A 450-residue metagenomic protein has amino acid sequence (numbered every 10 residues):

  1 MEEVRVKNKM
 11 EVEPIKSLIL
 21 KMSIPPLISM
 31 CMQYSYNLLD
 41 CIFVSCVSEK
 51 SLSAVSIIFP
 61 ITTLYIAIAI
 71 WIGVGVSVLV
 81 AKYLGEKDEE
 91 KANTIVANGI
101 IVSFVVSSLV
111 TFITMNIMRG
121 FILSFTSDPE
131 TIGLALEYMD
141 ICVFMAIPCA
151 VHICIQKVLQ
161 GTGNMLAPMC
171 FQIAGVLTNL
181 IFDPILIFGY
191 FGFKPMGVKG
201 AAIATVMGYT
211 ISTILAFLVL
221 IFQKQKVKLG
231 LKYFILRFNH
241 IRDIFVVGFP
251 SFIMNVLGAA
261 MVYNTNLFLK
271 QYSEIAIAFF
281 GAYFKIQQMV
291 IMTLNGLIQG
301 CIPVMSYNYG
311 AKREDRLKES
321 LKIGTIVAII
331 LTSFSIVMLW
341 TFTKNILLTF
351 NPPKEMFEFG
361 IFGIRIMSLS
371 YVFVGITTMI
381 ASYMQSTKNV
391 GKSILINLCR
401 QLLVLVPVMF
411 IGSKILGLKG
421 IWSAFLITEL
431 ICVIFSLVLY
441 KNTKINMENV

Functional and structural regions predicted by a protein language model:
M1-S23, V80-I147, P195-F249, M305-S370 (+1 more regions): Short alpha-helical transmembrane segments in multi-pass integral membrane proteins
V12, K16-S35, L39, I61-I68 (+8 more regions): Residue-level signal for short hydrophobic patches within transmembrane helices of multi-pass membrane transporters
K21-D40, I141, G175, G208-S212 (+4 more regions): Transmembrane helical elements of multi-pass membrane transporters/channels
C31, S35-S53, I122-P129, I185-M196 (+4 more regions): Helix-terminus/linker motif at the lipid-water interface of multi-pass membrane proteins
L52-F112, C149-P168, F279-V337, T341-T343 (+2 more regions): Small-residue-rich hydrophobic transmembrane alpha-helices
L64-A67, T111, N179-P184, T213-F217 (+4 more regions): Hydrophobic transmembrane alpha-helices of multi-pass small-molecule transporters
G73, C142-Q160, P168-V176, A201-A216 (+4 more regions): Short runs within selected transmembrane alpha-helices of multi-pass transporters and secretion channels
T114, K157, D183, I187 (+7 more regions): Structural signal for membrane-spanning alpha-helices in multi-pass inner-membrane proteins, emphasizing helix cores
